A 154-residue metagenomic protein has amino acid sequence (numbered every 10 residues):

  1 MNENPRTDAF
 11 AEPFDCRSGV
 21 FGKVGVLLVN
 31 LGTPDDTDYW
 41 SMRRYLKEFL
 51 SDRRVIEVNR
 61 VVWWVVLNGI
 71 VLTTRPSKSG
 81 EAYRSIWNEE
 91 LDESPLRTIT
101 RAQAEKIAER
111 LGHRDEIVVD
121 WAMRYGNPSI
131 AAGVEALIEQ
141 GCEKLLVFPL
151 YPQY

Functional and structural regions predicted by a protein language model:
N2-Y154: Active-site-proximal alpha-helix that buttresses catalytic centers in soluble enzyme cores
